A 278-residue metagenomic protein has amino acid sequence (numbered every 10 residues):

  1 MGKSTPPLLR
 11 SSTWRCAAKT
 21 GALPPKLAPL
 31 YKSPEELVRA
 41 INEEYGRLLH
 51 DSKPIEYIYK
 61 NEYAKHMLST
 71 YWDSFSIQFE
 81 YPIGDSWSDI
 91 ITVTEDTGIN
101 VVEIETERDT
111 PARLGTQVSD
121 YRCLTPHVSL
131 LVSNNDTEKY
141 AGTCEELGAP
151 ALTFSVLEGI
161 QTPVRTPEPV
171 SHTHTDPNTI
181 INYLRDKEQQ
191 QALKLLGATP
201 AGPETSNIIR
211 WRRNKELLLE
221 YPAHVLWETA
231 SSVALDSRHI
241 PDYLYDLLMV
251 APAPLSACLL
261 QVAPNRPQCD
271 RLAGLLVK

Functional and structural regions predicted by a protein language model:
M1-P54: Interdomain/boundary linker segments immediately adjacent to catalytic/signaling cores
K53-D96: Active-site metal-binding core of divalent-cation-utilizing nuclease and nuclease-like domains
Y63-Y71, Y140, C144-L147, L276: Hydrophobic, Leu/Ile/Phe/Ala-enriched alpha-helical segments that form helix-helix packing faces
I90-T92, T97-R108: Conserved catalytic cores of phosphodiester-cleaving nucleases, focusing on short active-site segments
T94-T97, S155-G159: Short acidic-glycine loop/turn motifs at beta-strand connectors
R108-S155: Catalytic cores of nucleic-acid endonucleases
L157-L244: A conserved mid-domain beta-alpha-beta active-site/ligand-binding segment of alpha/beta enzyme cores
A230-K278: C-terminal non-catalytic accessory extensions
